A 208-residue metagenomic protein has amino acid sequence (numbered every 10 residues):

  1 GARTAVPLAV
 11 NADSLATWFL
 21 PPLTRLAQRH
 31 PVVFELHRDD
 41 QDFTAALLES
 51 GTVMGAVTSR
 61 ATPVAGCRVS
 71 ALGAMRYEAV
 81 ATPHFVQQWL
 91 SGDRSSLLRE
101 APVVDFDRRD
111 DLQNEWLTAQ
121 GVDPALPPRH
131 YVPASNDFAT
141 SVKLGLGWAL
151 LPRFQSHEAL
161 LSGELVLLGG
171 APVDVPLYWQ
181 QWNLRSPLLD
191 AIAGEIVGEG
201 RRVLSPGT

Functional and structural regions predicted by a protein language model:
R3-V64: Central regulatory/effector-binding core of bacterial HTH transcription factors
W18, G170-T208: A late-sequence structural motif
Q28-L36, Q120-R129: A local structural motif
E49-T58, Y77, V142-W148, L165: Alpha-to-beta junction loops
C67-V104: Flexible hinge/capping segments at coil-to-helix
R68-E78, L161-P176: Short beta-strand->loop
R99-D123: Secondary-structure junction motif
D123-L167: Hydrophobic hinge/microswitch elements
